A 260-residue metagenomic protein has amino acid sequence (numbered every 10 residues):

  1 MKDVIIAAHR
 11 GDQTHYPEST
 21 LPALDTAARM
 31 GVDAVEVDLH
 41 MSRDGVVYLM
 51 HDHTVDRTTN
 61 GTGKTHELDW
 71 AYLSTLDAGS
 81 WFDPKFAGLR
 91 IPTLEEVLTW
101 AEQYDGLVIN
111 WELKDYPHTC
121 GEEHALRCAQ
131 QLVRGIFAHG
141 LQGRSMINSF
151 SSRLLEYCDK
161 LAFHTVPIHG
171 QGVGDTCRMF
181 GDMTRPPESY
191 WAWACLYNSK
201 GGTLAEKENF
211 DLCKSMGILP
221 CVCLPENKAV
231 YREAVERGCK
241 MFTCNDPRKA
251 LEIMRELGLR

Functional and structural regions predicted by a protein language model:
M1-R260: Phosphate-group recognition and catalysis centered on beta-loop-alpha active-site segments
